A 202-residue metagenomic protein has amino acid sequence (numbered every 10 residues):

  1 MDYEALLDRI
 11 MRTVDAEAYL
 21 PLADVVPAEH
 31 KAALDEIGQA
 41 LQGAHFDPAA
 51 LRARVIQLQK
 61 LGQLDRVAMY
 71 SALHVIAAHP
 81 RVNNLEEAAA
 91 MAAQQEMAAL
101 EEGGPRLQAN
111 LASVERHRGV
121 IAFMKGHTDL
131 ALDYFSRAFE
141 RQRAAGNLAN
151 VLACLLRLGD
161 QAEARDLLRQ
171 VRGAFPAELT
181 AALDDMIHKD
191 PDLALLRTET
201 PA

Functional and structural regions predicted by a protein language model:
Y3, H30, P48, D65-S71 (+4 more regions): Start-of-helix signal in alpha-solenoid helical-repeat scaffolds, especially tetratricopeptide repeats
V14, L41, Q59, P80-R81 (+2 more regions): Hydrophobic/aromatic side-chain positions at a characteristic register within alpha-helices of tetratricopeptide repeats
A16-Y19, H45-P48, L85-E86, T128 (+1 more regions): TPR-repeat structural position
L20-A23, P48-R52, A68, A89-A90 (+5 more regions): Conserved positions within tetratricopeptide repeat
P21-V25, P48, V55-A68, N83 (+2 more regions): Flexible helix-coil transition and linker loops at the boundaries of alpha-helical arrays
K31, D35-G38, A53, Y70-V75 (+4 more regions): "A position-specific structural signal for the A-helix of alpha-solenoid helical repeats
Y70-E140, G146, R157, Q170-G173: Alpha-helical adaptor scaffolds
L152-L179: TPR/TPR-like (Sel1-like) alpha-helical repeat modules
